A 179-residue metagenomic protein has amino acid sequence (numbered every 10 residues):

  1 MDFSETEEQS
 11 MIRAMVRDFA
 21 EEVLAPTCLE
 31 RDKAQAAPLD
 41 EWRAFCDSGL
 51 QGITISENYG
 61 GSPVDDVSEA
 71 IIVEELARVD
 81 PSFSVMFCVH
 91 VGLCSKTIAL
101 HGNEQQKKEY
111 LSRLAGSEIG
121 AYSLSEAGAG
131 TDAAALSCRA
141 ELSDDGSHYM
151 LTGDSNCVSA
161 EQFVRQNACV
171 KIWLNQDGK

Functional and structural regions predicted by a protein language model:
M1-C88, E109, R113: Amphipathic, small/basic residue-rich leader segments at the start of a protein or domain
E74-A77, K96-L100, L174: Short glycine/serine- and small hydrophobic-enriched flexible loop segments
R78-P81, A129, N156-Q162: Glycine-rich phosphate/pyrophosphate-binding beta-alpha loops
V85-Q105, G130-D132: N-terminal glycine-rich flavin-associated loop
I98, D132-L136, E161-V164: Short acidic, glycine/serine/threonine-rich loops at helix termini
G116-S125, C169-K171: A short, Trp-centered hydrophobic/proline-enriched beta-strand micro-motif
C138-L142: A structural signal for short hydrophobic beta-strand segments in well-ordered beta-sheet cores
H148-K179: A short core secondary-structure module
